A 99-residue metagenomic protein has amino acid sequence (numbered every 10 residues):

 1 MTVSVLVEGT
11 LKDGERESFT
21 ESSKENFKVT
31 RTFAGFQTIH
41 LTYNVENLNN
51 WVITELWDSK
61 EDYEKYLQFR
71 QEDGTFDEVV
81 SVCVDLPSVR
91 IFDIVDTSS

Functional and structural regions predicted by a protein language model:
M1, V45, S81-C83: A generic structural micro-feature
M1-V3, A34-G35: Short, flexible segments with low predicted structural confidence
V3-T10, H40-L67: Short, well-ordered beta-strand segments in beta-rich or mixed alpha/beta enzyme and ligand-binding folds
V5-R31: N-terminal first-folded block
G14, E25, E46-L48, E61 (+1 more regions): Short alpha-helical
K28-T38, L56-R90: An amphipathic, aromatic/His-enriched active-site/gating alpha helix that lines ligand/cofactor pockets
N44, F92-I94: Short loop/turn motifs enriched for small/polar and acidic residues
V95-S99: A short acidic, often aromatic-flanked loop/helix-cap motif at beta-alpha or helix-coil junctions that lines enzyme
